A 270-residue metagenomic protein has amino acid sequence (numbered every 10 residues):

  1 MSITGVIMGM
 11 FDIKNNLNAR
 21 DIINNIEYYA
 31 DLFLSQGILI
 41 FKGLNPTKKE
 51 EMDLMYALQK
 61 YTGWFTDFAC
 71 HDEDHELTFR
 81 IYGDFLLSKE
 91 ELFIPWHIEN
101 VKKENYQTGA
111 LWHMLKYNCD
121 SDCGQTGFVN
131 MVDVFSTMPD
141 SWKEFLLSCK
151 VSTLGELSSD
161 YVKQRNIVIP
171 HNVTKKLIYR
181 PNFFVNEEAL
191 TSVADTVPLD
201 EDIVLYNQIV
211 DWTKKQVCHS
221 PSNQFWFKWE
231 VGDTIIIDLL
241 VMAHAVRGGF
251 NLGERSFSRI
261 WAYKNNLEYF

Functional and structural regions predicted by a protein language model:
S2-D233, L240-F270: Non-heme Fe(II) oxygenase catalytic core, chiefly the N-lobe of the double-stranded beta-helix
